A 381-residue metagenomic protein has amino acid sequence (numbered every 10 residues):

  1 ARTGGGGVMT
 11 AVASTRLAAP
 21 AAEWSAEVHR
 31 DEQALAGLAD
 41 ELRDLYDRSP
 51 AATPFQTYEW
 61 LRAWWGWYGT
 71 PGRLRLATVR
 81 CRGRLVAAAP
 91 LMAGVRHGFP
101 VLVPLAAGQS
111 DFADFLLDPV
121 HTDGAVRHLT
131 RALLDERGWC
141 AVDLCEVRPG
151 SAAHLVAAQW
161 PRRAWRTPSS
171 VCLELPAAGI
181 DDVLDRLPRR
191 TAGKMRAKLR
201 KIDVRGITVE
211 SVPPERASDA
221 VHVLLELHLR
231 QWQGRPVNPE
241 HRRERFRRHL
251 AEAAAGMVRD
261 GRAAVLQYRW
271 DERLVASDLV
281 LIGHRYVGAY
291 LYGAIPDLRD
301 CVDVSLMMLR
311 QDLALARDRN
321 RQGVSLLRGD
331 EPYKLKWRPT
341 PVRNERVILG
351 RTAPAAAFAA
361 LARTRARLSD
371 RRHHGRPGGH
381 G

Functional and structural regions predicted by a protein language model:
A1-V8: Short, Lys/Arg-enriched N-terminal segments with co-localized hydrophobic residues within the first ~10-30 amino acids
T10-E32, P149, A153-D182, R319-G381: Active-site/acyl-donor-binding loops of N-acyltransferases
W24-P104, E146-S170, I180, D185-D300: A conserved beta-strand-loop-helix scaffold within acyl/acetyltransferase catalytic domains
V79-R80, L105, S110, D118 (+2 more regions): Aromatic (often tryptophan-rich) hydrophobic motifs at membrane interfaces
S110-F112, G206: Short, solvent-exposed beta-strand edge segments and adjacent coil->beta transition regions
F115: Active-site phosphate/ATP/adenylate-binding loop shared across adenylate-forming ligases
L134-S151: ATP-hydrolysis module of ASCE/P-loop NTPase motor domains, specifically the Walker B Asp-Glu catalytic pair
A141-L144, E210-S211, G323-S325: Short catalytic-loop micro-motif centered on adjacent basic/acidic residues
